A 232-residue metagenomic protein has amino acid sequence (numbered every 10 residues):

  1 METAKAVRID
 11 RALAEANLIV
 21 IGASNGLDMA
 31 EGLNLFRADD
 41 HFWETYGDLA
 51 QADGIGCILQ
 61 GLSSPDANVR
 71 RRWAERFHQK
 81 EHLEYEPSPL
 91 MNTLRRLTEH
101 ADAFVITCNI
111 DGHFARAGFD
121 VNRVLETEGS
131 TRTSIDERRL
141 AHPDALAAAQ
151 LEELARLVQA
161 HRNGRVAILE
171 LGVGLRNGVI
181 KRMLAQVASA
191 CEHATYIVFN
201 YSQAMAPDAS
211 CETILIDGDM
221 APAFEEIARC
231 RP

Functional and structural regions predicted by a protein language model:
M1-P232: Conserved catalytic alpha/beta core of Sir2/sirtuin-type deacylases, generalized to analogous enzyme cores that bind
